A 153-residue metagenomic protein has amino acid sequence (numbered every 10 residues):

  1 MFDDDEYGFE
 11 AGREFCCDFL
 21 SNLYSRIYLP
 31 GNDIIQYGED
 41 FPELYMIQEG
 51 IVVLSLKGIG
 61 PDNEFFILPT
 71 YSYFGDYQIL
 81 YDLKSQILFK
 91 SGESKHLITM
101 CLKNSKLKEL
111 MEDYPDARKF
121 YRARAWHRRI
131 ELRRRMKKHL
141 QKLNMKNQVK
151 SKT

Functional and structural regions predicted by a protein language model:
M1-D33, M111-K150: Cyclic nucleotide-binding regulatory module and flanking cytosolic helices
M1-S94, S105-K106: Regulatory nucleotide-sensing modules
D62, D76-E131, R135: Eukaryotic low-complexity, acidic/Ser/Thr/Pro-rich regulatory regions of large signaling scaffolds and adaptors
